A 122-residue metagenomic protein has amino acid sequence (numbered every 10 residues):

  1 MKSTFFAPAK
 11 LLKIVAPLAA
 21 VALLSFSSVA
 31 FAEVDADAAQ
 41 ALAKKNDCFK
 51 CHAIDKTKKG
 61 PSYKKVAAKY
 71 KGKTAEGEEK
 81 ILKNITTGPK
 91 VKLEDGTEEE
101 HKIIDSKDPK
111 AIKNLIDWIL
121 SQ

Functional and structural regions predicted by a protein language model:
M1-D37, Q122: N-terminal export/targeting leaders of redox proteins
F26-A43, K69-K71, G77: Electrostatic cytochrome c docking/interface patches
N46-I54, L115: The canonical Cys-X-X-Cys-His
H52, T86, I119-L120: Protein kinase-like catalytic domain
K56-K58, Q122: Solvent-exposed loop/turn segments at secondary-structure junctions within structured extracellular/periplasmic domains
K59-K71, K83-I116: Axial heme c-ligation environment in periplasmic c-type cytochrome domains
